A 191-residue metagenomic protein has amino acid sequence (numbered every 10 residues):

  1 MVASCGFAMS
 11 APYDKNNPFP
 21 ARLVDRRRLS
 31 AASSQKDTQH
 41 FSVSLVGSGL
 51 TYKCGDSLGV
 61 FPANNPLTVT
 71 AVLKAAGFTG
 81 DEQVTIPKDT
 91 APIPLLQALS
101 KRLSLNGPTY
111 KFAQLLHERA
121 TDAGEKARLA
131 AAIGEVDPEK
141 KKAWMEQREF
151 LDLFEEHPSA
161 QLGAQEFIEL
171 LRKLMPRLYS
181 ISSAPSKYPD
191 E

Functional and structural regions predicted by a protein language model:
M1-E191: FNR-like FAD-binding dehydrogenase module
